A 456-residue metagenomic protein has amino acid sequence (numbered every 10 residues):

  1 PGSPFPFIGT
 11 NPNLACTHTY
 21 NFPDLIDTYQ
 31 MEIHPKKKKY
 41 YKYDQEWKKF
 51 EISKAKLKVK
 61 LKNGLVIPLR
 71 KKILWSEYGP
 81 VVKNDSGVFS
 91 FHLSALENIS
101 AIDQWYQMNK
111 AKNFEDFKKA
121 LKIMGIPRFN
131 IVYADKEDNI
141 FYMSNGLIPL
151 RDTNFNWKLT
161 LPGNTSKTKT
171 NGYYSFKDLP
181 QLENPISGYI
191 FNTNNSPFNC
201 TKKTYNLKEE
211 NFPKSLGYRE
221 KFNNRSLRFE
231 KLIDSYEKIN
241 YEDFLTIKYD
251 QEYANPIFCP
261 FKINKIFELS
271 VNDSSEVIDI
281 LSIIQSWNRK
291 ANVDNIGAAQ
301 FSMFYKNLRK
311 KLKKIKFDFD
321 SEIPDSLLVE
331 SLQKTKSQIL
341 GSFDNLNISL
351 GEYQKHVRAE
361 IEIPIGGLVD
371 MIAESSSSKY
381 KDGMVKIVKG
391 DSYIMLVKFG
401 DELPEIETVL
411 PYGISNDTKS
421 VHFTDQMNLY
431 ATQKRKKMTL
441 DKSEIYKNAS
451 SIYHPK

Functional and structural regions predicted by a protein language model:
P1-N264, L269, D273, D279-K456: C-terminal/peripheral segments of proteins
